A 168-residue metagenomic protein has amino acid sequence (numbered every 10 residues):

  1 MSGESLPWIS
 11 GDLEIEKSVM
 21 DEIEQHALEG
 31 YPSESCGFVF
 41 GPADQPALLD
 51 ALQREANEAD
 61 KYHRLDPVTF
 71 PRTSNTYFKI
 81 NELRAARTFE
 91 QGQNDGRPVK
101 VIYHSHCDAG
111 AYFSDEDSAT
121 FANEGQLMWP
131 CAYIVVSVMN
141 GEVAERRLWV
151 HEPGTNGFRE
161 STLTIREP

Functional and structural regions predicted by a protein language model:
M1-V99, D108-P168: Conserved beta-strand-loop surface patch within small alpha/beta domains used for substrate/adaptor or ligand engagement
S105: Residue-level "edge-of-site" marker
